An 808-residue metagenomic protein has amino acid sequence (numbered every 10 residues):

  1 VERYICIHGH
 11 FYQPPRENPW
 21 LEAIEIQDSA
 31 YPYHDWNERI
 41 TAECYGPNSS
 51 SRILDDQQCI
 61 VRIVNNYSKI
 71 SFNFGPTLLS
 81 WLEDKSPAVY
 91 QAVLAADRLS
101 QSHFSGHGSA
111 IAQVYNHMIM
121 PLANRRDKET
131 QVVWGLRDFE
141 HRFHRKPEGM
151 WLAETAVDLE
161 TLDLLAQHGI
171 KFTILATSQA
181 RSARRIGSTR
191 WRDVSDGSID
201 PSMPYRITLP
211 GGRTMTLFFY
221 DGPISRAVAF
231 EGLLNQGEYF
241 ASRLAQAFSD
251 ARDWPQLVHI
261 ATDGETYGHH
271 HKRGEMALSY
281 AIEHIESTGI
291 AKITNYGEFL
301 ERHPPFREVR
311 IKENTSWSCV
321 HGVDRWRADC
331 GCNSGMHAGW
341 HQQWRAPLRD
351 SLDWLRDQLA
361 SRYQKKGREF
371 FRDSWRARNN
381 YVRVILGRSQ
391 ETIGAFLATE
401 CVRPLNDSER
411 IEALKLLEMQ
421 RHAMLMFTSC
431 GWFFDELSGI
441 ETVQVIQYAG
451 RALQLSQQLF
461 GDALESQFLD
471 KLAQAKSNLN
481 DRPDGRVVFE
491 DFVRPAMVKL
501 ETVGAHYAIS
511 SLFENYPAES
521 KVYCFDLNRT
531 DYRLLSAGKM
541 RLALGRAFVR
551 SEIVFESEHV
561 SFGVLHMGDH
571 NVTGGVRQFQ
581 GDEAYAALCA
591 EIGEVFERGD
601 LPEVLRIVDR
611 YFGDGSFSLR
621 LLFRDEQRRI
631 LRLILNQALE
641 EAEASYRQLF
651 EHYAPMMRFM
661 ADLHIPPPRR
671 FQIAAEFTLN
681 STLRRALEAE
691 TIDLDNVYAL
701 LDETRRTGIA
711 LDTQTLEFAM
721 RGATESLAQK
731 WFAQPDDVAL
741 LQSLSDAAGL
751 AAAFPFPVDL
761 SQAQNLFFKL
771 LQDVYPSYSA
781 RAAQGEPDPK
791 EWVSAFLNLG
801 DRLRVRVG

Functional and structural regions predicted by a protein language model:
V1-C6, Y646, F650: Mature N-terminal, pre-catalytic/accessory segment of carbohydrate-active enzymes
E2-D55, R62, P76-T77, W191-F513 (+4 more regions): Active-site and substrate-binding clefts of carbohydrate-active enzymes
Y4-G9, Q13-R126, T130-Q131, H144-L152 (+3 more regions): Short, well-structured secondary-structure segments
V64-N65, L82-S86, S178-A180, R184-I199 (+1 more regions): Extended, Lys/Arg-enriched charged tracts that mediate electrostatic binding to polyanionic substrates
Q91-F104, G108-S109, V133, R145 (+3 more regions): Acidic, His- and aromatic-enriched active-site or binding-groove loops in soluble protein domains that engage sugars
H141-T189, G264-H284: Catalytic domains of cell-wall/extracellular-matrix polysaccharide-remodeling enzymes, centered on de-N-acetylation
Q627-L631, E641-H652, R658: Extended, well-ordered protein cores
F650-G808: Extended alpha-helical scaffold segments
